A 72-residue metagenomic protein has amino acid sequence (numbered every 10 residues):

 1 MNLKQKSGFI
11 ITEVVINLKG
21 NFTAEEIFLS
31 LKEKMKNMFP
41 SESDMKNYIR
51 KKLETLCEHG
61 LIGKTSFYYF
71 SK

Functional and structural regions predicted by a protein language model:
M1-N2, E33: Amphipathic repeat-derived elements
N2-F22, E54: Positively charged, polyanion-binding regions of nucleic-acid-associated proteins
E26-F28: A short acidic, leucine-rich amphipathic alpha-helix
K32-R50: Short, positively charged loop/turn segments that connect secondary-structure elements
G60: Glycine-centered, phosphate/nucleic-acid-interacting loop/turn motifs that mediate DNA/RNA or nucleotide
K64: Short beta-strand "wing" residues that participate in macromolecule-binding interfaces
F67-K72: Short, cationic-aromatic polyanion-contact patches
